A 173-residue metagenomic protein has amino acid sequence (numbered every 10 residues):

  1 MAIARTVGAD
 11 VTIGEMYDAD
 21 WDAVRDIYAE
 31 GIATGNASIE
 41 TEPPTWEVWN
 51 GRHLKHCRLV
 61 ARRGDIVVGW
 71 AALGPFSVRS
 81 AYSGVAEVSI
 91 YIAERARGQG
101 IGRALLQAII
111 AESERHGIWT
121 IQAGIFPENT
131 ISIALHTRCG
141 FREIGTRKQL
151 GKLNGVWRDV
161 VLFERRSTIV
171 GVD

Functional and structural regions predicted by a protein language model:
M1-A19, V161, I169-D173: Conserved N-terminal entry element of GNAT/NAT acetyltransferase domains
W21, R25-G51: Conserved GNAT-fold acetyl-CoA-binding loop/helix
T41-R95, L106-Q107, E112, R166-T168: Acetyl-CoA-dependent GNAT
A72, S80, Q122-I125, T137 (+2 more regions): Conserved catalytic-core motifs of GNAT/GCN5-like acyltransferases
R97, A123-I133: Conserved beta-strand-loop-alpha-helix junction that forms the acyl-donor binding cleft
G98-A111, A134-R138: Conserved acetyl-CoA-binding loop-helix of GNAT-fold acetyltransferases
S113-I125: Conserved GNAT acetyl-CoA-binding A-motif
